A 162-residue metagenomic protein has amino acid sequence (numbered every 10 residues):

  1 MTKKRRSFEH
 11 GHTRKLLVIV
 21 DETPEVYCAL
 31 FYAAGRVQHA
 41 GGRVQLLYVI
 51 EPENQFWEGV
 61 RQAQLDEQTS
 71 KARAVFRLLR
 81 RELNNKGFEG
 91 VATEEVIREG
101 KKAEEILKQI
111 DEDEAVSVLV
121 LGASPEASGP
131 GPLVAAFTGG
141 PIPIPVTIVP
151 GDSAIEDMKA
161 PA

Functional and structural regions predicted by a protein language model:
M1-R5, I110-A162: Gly/Ser-rich helix-loop-strand patches that form or flank binding pockets for ribonucleotide-derived cofactors
M1-R6, G11, N84-L119, A160-A162: Structural beta-alpha unit
K4, Y48-A74, E156-A162: Acidic, proline/glycine-rich short linear motifs
R6-V60: Small/aliphatic-rich secondary-structure junction motif
A29, F56-G59, E105-K108, G131-P132 (+1 more regions): Short, well-ordered secondary-structure micro-motifs
Q45-L47, E94-R98, T147-V149: General small-molecule cofactor/ligand-binding pocket signal
Q68-R81, E105: Short, solvent-exposed amphipathic alpha-helices that sit in or adjacent to ligand/effector-binding or catalytic
